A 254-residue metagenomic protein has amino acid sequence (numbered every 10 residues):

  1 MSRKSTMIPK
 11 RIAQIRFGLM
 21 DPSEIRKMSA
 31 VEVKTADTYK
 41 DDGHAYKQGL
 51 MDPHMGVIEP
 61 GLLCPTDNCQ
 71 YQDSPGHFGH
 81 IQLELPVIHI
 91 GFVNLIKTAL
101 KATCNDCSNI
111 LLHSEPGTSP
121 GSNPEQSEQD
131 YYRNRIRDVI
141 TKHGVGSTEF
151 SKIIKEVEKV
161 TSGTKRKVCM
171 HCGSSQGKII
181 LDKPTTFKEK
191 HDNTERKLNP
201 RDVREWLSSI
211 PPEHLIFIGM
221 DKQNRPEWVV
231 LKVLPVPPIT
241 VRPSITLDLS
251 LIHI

Functional and structural regions predicted by a protein language model:
M1-I252: Conserved core architecture of multi-subunit DNA-directed RNA polymerases
